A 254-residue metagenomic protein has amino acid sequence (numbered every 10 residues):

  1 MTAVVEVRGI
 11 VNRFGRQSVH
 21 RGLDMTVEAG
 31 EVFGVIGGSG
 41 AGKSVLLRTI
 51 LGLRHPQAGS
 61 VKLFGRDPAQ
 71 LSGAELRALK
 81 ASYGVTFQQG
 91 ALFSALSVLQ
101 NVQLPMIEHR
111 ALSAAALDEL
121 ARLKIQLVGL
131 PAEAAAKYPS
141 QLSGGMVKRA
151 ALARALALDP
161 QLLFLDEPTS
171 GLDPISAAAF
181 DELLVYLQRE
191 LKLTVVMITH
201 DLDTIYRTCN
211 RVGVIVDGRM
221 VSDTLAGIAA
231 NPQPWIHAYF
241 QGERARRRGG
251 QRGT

Functional and structural regions predicted by a protein language model:
I36-G38: The feature captures the beta-strand-to-loop junction immediately N-terminal to the Walker
L51: Helix-to-loop junction immediately C-terminal to a conserved catalytic motif
D67, A115-E133: Conserved ABC ATPase "signature" region
Y138-L142, M146: Conserved ABC ATPase signature
A157-Q161: A short, proline-enriched helix->beta-strand linker immediately N-terminal to the Walker B motif in ABC-type P-loop
L163-D166: Catalytic Walker B motif of ABC-type/P-loop ATPase nucleotide-binding domains
